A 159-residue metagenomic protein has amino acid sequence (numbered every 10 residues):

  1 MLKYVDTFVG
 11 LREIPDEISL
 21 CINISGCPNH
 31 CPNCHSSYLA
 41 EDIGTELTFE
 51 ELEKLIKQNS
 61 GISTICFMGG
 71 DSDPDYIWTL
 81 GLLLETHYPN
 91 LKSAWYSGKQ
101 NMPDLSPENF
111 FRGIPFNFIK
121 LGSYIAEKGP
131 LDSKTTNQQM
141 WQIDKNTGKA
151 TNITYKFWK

Functional and structural regions predicted by a protein language model:
M1-N23, S36-E41, K159: N-terminal [4Fe-4S]-dependent radical SAM core
T7-D16, S60, N90-K159: Auxiliary Fe-S-binding modules of radical SAM enzymes
C21-C34, D71: Cysteine-centered iron-sulfur cluster-binding motifs in ferredoxin-type domains/subunits of redox enzymes
H30-E46: Acidic/glycine-enriched edge-of-secondary-structure segments
L39, G70, Y124: Flexible loop residues that form catalytic and substrate-binding hotspots at small-molecule/glycan-binding clefts
E41-E53, S72-G113: Canonical radical SAM enzyme core domain
K54-D73: Short Fe-S-cluster ligation motifs
